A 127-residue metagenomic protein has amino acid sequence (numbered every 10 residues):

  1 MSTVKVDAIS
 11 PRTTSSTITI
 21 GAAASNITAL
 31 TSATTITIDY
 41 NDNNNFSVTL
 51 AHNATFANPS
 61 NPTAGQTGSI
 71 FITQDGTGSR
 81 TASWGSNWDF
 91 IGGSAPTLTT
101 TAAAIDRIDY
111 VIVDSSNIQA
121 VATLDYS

Functional and structural regions predicted by a protein language model:
M1-S15, L124-S127: Short, intrinsically disordered N-terminal pre-domain segments
R12, P62, L98-T100: Hydrophobic beta-strand core residues of beta-sandwich domains
S15-D89, A104-S127: Exposed extracellular interaction/assembly regions and N-terminal maturation sites
A57-N58, A95-T99: Beta-strand-rich interaction surfaces with strong enrichment in secreted/lumenal proteins
